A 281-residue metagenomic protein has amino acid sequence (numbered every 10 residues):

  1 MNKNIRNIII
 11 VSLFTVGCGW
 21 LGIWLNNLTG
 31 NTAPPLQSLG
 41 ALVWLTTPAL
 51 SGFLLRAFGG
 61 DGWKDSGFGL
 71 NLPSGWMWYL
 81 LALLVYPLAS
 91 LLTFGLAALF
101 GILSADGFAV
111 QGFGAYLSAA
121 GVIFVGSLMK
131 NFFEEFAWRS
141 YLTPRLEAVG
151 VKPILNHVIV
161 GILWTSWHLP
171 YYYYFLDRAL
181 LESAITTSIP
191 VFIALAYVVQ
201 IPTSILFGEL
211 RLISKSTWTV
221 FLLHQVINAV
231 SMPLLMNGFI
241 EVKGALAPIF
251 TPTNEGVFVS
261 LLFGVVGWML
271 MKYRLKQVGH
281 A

Functional and structural regions predicted by a protein language model:
M1-S12, T253: N-terminal membrane topogenic signal
N7-G19, L45-A49, L81-S90: Alpha-helical transmembrane segments
V16, T46, L83, F124 (+8 more regions): Residue-level signature of the transmembrane alpha-helical core of multi-pass small-molecule transporters
W20-L21, V158, S183-F250: Functionally important transmembrane alpha-helices
G22, N26-A82, G95-G112, R145 (+1 more regions): Membrane-helix interface linkers and caps
F133-S166, A179, L212-S216: Membrane-interface helix/loop boundary segments of multi-pass membrane proteins
L142, Y172-S188: Membrane-interface interhelical connector segments
Q225-A281: C-terminal membrane module of polytopic membrane proteins
